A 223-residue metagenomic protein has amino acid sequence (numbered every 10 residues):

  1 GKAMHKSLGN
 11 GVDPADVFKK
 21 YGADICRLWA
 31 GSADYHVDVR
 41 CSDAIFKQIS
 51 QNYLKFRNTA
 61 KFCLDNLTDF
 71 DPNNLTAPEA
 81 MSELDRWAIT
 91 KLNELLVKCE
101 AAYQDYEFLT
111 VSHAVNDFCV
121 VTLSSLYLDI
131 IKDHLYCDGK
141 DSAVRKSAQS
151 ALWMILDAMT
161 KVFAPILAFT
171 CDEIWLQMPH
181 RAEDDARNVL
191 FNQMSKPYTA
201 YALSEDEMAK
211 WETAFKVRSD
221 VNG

Functional and structural regions predicted by a protein language model:
K2-M81, H180-D185: Catalytic adenosine-cofactor/nucleotide-binding cores of aminoacyl-tRNA synthetases and other
I25-S32, R57-C63, V115-C119, Y127 (+3 more regions): Short alpha-helical scaffolding segments that buttress acidic/His motifs in well-ordered protein cores
C41-I49, E107, V144-L152: Membrane-interfacial loop-to-helix junctions in multi-pass inner-membrane proteins
S50-Y53, R57, I89, N93-L96 (+3 more regions): Generic structural concept
F70-V97, D129-G223: Acidic, turn-prone loop/beta-hairpin segments
Y103-T110: Short helix-adjacent coil turns
